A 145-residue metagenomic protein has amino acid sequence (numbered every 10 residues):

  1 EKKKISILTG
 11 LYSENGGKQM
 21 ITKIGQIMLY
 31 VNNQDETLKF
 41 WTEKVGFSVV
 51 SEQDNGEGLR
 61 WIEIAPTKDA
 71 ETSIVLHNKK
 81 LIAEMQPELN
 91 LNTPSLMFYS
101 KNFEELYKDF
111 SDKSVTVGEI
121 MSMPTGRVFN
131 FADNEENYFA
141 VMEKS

Functional and structural regions predicted by a protein language model:
I5-S6, L11, G16, M20-K23 (+5 more regions): Vicinal oxygen chelate
I21, M28-E71: Core segments of cupin and vicinal oxygen chelate
I21-K23, D69, E88-T93, M123: Short glycine-enriched loop/turn motifs at secondary-structure junctions
F40, E104-D109: Short amphipathic alpha-helices within nucleic acid-binding modules
T67-T72, L81-A83, N102-E104: Short, charged/polar surface micro-motifs in flexible loops or helix N-caps
K68-I74, E136-F139: Short, charged/polar, Gly/Pro-enriched secondary-structure boundary elements
